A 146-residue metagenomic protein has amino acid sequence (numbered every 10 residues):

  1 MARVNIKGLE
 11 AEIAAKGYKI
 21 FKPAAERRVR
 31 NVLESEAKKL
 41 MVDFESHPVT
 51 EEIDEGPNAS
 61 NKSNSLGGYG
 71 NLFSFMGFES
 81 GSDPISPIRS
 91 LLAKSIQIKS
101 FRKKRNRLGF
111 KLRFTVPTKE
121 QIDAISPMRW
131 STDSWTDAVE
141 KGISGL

Functional and structural regions predicted by a protein language model:
M1-L146: Short, Lys/Arg-rich flexible segments
